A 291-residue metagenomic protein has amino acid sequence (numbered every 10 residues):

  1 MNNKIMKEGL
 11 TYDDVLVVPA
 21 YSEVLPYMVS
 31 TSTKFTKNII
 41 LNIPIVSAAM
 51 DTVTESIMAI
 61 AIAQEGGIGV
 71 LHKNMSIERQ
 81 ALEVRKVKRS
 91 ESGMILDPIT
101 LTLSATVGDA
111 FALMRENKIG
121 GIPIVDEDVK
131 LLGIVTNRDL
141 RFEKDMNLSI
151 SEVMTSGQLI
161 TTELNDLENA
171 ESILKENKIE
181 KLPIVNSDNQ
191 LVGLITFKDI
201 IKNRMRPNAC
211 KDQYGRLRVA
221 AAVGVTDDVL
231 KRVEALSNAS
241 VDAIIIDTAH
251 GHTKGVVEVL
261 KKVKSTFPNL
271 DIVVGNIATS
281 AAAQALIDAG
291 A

Functional and structural regions predicted by a protein language model:
M1-T36, I68: Conserved, well-structured core domains of diverse proteins
D14, S47, I62, V219 (+1 more regions): Conserved, mostly hydrophobic/aromatic
Y27, S76-R85, E143-N147, D166 (+4 more regions): Active-site-adjacent beta->alpha loops and helix N-cap segments on the catalytic face of soluble alpha/beta enzymes
Y27-L41, A48-M50, R79-I119, I124-D126 (+5 more regions): Bateman/CBS regulatory modules and CBS-like beta-alpha motifs in cytosolic regions of diverse proteins
N38-M75: Active-site cofactor/substrate anionic-group-binding motifs, chiefly glycine- and Lys/Arg-rich phosphate-binding loops
A63-I68, N238-I244, T266-L270, I287-A291: Glycine-enriched alpha-helix->loop->beta-strand junction motifs that scaffold or abut catalytic
V70-N74, T100-L101, G121-P123, T161-E163 (+4 more regions): Catalytic beta/alpha-barrel core
